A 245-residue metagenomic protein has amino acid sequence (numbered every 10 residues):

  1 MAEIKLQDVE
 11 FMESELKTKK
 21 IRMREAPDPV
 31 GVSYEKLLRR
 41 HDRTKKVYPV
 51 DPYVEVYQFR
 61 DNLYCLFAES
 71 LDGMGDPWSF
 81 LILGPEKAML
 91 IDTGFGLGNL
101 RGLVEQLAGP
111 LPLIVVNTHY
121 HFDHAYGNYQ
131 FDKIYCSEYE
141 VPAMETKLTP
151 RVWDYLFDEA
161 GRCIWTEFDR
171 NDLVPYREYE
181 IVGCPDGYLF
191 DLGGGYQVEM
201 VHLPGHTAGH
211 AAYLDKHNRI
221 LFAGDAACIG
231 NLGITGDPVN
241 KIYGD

Functional and structural regions predicted by a protein language model:
A2-K45, V50, P112-I114, F131-T149: Binuclear metal-dependent hydrolase catalytic cores
P27, F95-G193, I229: Active-site HxH/HxHxD metal-binding segment of metal-dependent hydrolases
Y48, D72-M74, C184, P204-H206: A short catalytic or substrate-binding loop motif that flags glycine-/basic-rich loops and adjacent residues that bind
P49-Q106, Y213-C228: Conserved beta-strand hairpin/beta-sheet module of binuclear metal-dependent hydrolase folds, prominently
R60, F67-E69, E138, P185 (+1 more regions): Residues at the C-termini of beta-strands that transition into short coil/loop
R60-C65, G187, Y196-E199: Short, hydrophobic/aromatic-rich segments at coil-to-beta transitions
A88, F95-G96, L189, Q197-D245: Metallo-beta-lactamase
